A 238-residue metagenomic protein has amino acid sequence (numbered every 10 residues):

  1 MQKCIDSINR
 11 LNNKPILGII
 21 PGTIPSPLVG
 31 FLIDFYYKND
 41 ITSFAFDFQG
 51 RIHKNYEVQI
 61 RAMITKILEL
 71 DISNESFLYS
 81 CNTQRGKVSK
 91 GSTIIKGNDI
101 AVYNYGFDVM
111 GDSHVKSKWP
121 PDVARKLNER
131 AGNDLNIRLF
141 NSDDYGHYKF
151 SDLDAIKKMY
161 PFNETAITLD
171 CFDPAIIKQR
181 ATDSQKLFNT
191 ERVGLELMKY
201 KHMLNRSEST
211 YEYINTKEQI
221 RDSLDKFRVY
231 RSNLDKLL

Functional and structural regions predicted by a protein language model:
M1-G132: Eukaryote-skewed repeat-based solenoidal scaffolds used as protein-protein interaction platforms, primarily
L11, L17, L28, L32 (+12 more regions): Generic detector of leucine side chains in alpha-helical contexts
P25, H53-N55, D71, P120 (+5 more regions): Serine/threonine-rich low-complexity intrinsically disordered regions
F31, F35, F44-F48, F77 (+7 more regions): Phenylalanine-focused residue identity feature
Y36-Y37, Y56, Y79, Y103-Y105 (+5 more regions): Sequence-level detector for tyrosine residue identity
E57-I67, S117-D152, R221-L224, R228-K236: C-terminal helical cap(s) of enzyme catalytic domains, especially alpha/beta-barrels
K149-L238: C-terminal extensions of enzymes
